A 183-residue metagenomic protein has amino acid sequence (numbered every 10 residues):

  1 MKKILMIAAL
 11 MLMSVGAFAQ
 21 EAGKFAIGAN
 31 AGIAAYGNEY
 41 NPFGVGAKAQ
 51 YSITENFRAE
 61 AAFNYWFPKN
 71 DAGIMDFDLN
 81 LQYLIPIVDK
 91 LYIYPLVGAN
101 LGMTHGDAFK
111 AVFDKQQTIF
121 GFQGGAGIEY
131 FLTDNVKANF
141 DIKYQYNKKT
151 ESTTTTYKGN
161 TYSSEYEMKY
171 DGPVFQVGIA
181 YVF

Functional and structural regions predicted by a protein language model:
M1-K24: Cleavable N-terminal export/targeting peptides
E21-N38: Short N-terminal segments immediately surrounding and downstream of signal-peptide cleavage
E39-P42, A72-I74: Short glycine/proline-enriched turns and hinge-like loops at secondary-structure junctions
K48-F122, Y130-V136, Y146, G172-F183: Gram-negative (and chloroplast) outer-membrane scaffold detector with strong preference for beta-barrel transmembrane
N139: Beta-strand/loop substructures that line and gate deep hydrophobic ligand-binding cavities in soluble
K143-T153: Short, solvent-exposed beta-strand-terminating loops
S152-E165: Solvent-exposed loop segments that connect transmembrane elements
S163-V174: Individual transmembrane alpha-helices with interfacial aromatic-anchor signatures
